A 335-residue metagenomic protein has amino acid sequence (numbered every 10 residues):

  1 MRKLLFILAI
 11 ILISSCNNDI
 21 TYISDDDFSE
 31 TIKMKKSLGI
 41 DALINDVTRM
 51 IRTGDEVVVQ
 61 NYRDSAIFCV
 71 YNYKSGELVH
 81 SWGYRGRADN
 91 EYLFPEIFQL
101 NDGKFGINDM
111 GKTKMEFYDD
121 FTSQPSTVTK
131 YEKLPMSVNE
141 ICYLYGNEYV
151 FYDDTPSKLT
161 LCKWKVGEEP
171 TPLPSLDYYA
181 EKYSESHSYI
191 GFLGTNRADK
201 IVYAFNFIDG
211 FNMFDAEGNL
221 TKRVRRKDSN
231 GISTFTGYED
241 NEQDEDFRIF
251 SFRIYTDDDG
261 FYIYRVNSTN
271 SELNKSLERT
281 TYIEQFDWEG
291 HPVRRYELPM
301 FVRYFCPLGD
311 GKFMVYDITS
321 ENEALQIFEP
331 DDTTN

Functional and structural regions predicted by a protein language model:
S14-S15: C-terminal motif of bacterial Sec signal peptides marking the signal peptidase cleavage site
Y22-N45, W288-H291: A short helix->beta-strand "capping" segment at the edge of beta-propeller domains
S37-I67, G260-N267: Beta-strand-rich domains and repeat architectures in extracellular enzymes and scaffolds, especially beta-propellers
D46-R52, E96-L100, E140-Y145, S186-A198 (+3 more regions): Structural signature of eukaryotic scaffold interfaces centered on beta-propeller domains
E77-M110, A180-K182, L298-R303: Blade-loop segments of beta-propeller domains
N90, N230-E239, W288-G309: Conserved blade-ending motifs and adjacent loop-strand segments that build the rim/top face of beta-propeller domains
K163-K165, E278-G290, E329-P330: Beta-propeller blade signature
D244-E284: Loop/turn-rich, solvent-exposed surfaces of beta-rich toroidal or solenoidal domains
